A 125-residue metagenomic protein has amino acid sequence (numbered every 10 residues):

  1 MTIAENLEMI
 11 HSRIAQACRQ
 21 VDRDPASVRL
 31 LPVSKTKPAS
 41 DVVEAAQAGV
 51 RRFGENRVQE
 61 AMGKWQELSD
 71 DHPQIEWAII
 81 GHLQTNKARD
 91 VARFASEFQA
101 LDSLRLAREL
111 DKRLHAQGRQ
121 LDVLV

Functional and structural regions predicted by a protein language model:
M1-V125: Conserved alpha/beta-domain cores
